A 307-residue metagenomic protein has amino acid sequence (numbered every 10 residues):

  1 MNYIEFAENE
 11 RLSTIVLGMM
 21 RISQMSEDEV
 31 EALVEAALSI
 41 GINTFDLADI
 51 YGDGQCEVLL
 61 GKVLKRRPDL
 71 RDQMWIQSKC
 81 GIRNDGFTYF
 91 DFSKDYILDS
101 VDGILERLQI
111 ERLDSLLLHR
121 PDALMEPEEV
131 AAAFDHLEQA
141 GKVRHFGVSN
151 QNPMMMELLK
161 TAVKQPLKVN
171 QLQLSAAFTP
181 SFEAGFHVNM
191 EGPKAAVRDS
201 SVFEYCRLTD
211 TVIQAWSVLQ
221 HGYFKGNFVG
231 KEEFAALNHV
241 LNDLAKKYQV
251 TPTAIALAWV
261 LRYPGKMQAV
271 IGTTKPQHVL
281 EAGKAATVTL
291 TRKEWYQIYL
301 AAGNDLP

Functional and structural regions predicted by a protein language model:
M1-M74, Q139, G222: N-terminal binding-site loop/beta-alpha segment at the start of enzyme catalytic domains that lines or forms
L12, I42, I110-L113, V143 (+1 more regions): A structural motif
L17, L47, S78, S115-L118 (+4 more regions): Conserved beta-strand positions
G18-D28, R83-D95, L124: Active-site mouth loops of central-metabolism enzymes
M25-A37, F92-L108, M154-E157: Short, acidic/polar
R67, R71-K94, H119-R120: Structural motif corresponding to the early beta-alpha repeats
L105-E126: Active-site groove signature of glycoside hydrolases
M125-P307: Beta/alpha (TIM)-barrel catalytic core signal, keyed to glycine-rich beta->alpha loops juxtaposed to Asp/Glu that bind
